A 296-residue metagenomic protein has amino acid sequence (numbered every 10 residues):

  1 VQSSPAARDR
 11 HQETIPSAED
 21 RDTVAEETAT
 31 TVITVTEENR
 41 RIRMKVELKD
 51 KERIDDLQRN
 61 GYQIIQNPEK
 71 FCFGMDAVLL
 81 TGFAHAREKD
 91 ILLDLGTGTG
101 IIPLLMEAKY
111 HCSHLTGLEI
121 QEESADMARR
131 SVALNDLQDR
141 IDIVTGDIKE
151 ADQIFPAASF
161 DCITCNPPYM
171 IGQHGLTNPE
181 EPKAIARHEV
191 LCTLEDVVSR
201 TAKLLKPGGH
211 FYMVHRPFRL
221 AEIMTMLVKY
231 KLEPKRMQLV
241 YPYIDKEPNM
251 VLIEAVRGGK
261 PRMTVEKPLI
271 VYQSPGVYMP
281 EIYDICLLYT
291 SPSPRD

Functional and structural regions predicted by a protein language model:
V1, A6-E38: Periodic low-complexity repeat segments enriched in small/acidic residues
K45-R87: Class I SAM-dependent transferase core
Q66, T145-G146, H215, Q238: Short loop/edge segments at beta-strand edges and connector loops that shape dinucleotide/nucleotide cofactor-binding
F83-C165, M170-L176: Conserved SAM/SAH cofactor-binding pocket of Class I
P167-D196: Mobile active-site "lid"/loop adjacent to the S-adenosyl-L-methionine
L191-Y241, P248: Conserved Class I SAM-dependent methyltransferase catalytic core
E233-V277: Class I S-adenosyl-L-methionine
Y289-D296: Conserved small/polar residues in nucleotide/adenosyl-binding loops
